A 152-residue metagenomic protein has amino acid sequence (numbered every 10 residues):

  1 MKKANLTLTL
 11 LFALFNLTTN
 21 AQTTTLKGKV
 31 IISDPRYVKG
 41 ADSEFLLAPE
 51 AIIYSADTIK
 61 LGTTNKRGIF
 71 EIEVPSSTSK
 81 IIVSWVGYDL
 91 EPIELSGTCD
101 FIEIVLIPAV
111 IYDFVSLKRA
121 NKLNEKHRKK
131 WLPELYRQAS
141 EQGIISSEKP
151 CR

Functional and structural regions predicted by a protein language model:
M1-K27: Bacterial Sec-dependent N-terminal signal peptides
T25, A48-I52, T78-K80: Exposed beta-strand and adjacent loop surfaces of beta-rich binding modules that mediate intermolecular recognition
L26-R36, G68-F70: A short, amphipathic beta-strand motif
P35, D42-L61: Short amphipathic beta-strand segments in non-cytosolic proteins
I59-I69: Short, acidic Ser/Thr/Gly-rich low-complexity loop/linker segments typical of extracellular and cell-surface proteins
E71-T78, L95-G97: Short Pro-Gly-centered beta-turn/loop motif in secreted/extracellular proteins
I82-E94, P108-V110: A short, solvent-exposed loop/turn motif at the edges and junctions of modular extracellular/periplasmic domains
S96-R152: Surface-exposed, low-complexity/disordered segments and acidic/polar micro-motifs at processing/linker regions
